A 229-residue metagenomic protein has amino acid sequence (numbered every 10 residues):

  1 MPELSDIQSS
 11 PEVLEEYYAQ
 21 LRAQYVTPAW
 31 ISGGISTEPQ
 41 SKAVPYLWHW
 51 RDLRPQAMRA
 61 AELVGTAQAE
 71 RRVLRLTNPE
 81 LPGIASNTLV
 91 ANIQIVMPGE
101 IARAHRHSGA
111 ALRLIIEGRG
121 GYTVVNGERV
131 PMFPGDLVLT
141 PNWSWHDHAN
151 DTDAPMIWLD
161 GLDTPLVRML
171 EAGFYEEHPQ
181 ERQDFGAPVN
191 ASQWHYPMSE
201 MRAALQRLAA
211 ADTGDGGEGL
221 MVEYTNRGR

Functional and structural regions predicted by a protein language model:
M1-S86, E176-H178, R182-R229: A short, N-terminal "cap"/entry segment at the start of jelly-roll beta-barrel domains of the cupin/DSBH fold
A69, S86-L89, I95, H107-S108: Short, surface-exposed loop/turn motifs at beta-strand boundaries within globular domains
V73, G83, V90, A102 (+1 more regions): Intrinsic, low-complexity N-terminal interaction/targeting segments
Q94, L112-L114, L139, D153-G173: A short hydrophobic beta-strand segment most commonly corresponding to one strand of the jelly-roll/cupin
M97, I101-P134, T140-S144: A short beta-strand-loop-beta hairpin characteristic of the jelly-roll/cupin
A149-N150: Asparagine-centered strand-capping/turn motif at beta-strand->loop junctions
